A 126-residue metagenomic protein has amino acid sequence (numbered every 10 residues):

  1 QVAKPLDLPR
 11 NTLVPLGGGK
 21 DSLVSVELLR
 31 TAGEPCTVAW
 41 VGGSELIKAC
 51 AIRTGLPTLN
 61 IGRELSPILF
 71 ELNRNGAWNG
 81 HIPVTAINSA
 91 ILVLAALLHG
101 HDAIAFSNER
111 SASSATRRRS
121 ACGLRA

Functional and structural regions predicted by a protein language model:
Q1-T12, L23, L28-I68, L72 (+2 more regions): RNA-binding accessory domains that recognize and position tRNA/RNA substrates
L16, W40-G42, N108: Short beta-strand/turn micro-motifs composed of small residues that flank or help shape donor/cofactor-binding pockets
L23-E27, A86-L94: Contiguous, well-ordered alpha-helical segments that form the cores/surfaces of helical PPI scaffolds
A77-N88, R125-A126: Phosphate/oxyanion-binding active-site loops and adjacent basic polyanion-contact surfaces
S89-A126: Active-site adenylate/phosphate-handling loop in enzymes that bind or generate adenylated species
